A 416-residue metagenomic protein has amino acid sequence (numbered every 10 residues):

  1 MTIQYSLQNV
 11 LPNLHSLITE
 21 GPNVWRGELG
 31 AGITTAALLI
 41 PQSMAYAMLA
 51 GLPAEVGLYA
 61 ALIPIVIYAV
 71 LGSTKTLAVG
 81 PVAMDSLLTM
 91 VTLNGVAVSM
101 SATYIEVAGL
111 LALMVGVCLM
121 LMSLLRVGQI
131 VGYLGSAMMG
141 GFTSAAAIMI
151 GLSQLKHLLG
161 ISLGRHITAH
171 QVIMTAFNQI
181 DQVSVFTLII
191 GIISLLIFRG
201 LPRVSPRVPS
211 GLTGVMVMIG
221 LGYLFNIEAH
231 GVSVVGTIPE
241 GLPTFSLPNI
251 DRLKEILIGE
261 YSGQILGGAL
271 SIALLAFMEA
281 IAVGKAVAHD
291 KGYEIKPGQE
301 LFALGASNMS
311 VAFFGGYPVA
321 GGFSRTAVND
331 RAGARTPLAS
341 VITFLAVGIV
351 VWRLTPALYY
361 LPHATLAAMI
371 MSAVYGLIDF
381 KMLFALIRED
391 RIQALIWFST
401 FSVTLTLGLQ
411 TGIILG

Functional and structural regions predicted by a protein language model:
M1-G416: Transmembrane helical cores of multi-pass ion-transport proteins
